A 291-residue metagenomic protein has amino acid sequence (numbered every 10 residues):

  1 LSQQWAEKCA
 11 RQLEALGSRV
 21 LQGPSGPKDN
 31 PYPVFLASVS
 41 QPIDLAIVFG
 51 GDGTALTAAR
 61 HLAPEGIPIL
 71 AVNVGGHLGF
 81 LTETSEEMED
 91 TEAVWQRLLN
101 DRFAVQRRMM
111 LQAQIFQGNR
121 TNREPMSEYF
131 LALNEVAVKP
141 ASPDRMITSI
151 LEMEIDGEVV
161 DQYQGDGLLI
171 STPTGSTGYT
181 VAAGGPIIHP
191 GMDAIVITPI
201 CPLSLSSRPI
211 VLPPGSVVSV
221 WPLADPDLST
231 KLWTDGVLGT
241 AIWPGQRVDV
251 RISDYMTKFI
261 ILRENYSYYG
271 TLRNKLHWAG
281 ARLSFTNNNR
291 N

Functional and structural regions predicted by a protein language model:
L1-F49, H61, S85-A104, I115-F130: ATP/NTP phosphate-donor binding region
Q3, G53-A59, T177-A182: Short glycine/serine/threonine-rich phosphate/pyrophosphate-binding segments that cradle anionic phosphate groups
I47, N73, V136, G236: A residue-level signal for conserved active-site and pocket-lining positions in enzyme catalytic cores
F49-D52, P173-T174: Glycine-rich beta-strand-to-loop/alpha-helix junction loops that act as flexible
G66-L70: Proline-centered loop/turn at the N-terminus of a beta-strand
G75-D166: Catalytic core of DAGKc-family lipid kinases
G118, P125, V138, I155-V159 (+1 more regions): ATP/nucleoside-binding phosphotransfer catalytic cores, i.e., glycine-rich phosphate-binding loops
V159-S206: Gly/Ser/Thr-rich active-site loops/lids in small-molecule metabolic enzymes that frequently grip phosphoryl groups
